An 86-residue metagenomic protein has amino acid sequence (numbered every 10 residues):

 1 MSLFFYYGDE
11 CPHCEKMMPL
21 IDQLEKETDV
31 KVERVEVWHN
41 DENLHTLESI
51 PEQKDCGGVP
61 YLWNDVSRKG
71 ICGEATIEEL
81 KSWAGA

Functional and structural regions predicted by a protein language model:
M1-E33: Local sequence-structure signature of Cys/Sec-based thiol-disulfide redox active-site neighborhoods
C11-C14, C56, C72: Disulfide-bonded cysteines in secreted/extracellular proteins and peptides
P12-H13, D41-E42, E78: Short alpha-helical
E15-P19, H45, A75: Generic recognition of short, well-ordered alpha-helical segments
R34-W38: Residue-level recognition of beta-strand->loop/alpha-helix junctions
N40-G57: Short Fe-S-cluster ligation motifs
G58-A86: Non-catalytic, surface beta->alpha helical segment in thiol-disulfide oxidoreductase systems
